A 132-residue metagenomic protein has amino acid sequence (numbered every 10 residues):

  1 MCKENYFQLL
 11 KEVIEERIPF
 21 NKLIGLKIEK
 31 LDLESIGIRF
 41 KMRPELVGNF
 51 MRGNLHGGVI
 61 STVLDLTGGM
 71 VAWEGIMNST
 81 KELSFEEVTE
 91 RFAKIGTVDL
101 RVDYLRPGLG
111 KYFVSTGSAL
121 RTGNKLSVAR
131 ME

Functional and structural regions predicted by a protein language model:
M1-E132: Terminal targeting signals and extreme-terminal segments of soluble enzymes
